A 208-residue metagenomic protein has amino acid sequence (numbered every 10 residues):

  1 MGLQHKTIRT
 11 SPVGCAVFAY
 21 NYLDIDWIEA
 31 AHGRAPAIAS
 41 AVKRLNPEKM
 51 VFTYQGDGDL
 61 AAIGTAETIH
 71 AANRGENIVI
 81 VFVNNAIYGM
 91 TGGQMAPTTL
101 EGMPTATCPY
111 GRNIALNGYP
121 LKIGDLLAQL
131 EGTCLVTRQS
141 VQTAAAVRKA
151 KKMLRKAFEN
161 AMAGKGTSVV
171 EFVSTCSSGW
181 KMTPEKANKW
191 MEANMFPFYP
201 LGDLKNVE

Functional and structural regions predicted by a protein language model:
M1, H5-V17, A31-G33, N46 (+3 more regions): Metallocofactor- and cofactor-centric catalytic cores in central/energy metabolism, strongly enriched
H5, C15-Y20, K43-P47, T99-M103 (+1 more regions): Generic detector of short, locally flexible boundary/turn motifs and exposed helical patches
K6-I8, M50, T167-V169: Beta-sheet entry/capping signal
R9-V13, S40, A96, D125-L127: Short hydrophobic/aromatic-rich motifs at helix boundaries and adjacent loops
V13-G89, K152-K156: Thiamine diphosphate
A62-V79, V83, I87-E208: Glycine-rich ThDP/TPP pyrophosphate-binding loop and its adjacent helix/strand module within ThDP-dependent enzymes
